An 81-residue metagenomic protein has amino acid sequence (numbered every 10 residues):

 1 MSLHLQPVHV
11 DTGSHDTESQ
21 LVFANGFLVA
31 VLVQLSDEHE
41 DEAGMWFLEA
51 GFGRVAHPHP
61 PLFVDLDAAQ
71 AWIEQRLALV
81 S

Functional and structural regions predicted by a protein language model:
M1-F27: Negatively charged, low-complexity tracts enriched in Asp/Glu with abundant Ser/Thr
M1-L3, L77-S81: Short intrinsically disordered terminal tails
H9-D11, A56, S81: N-terminal non-cleavable signal-anchor helices
D16, E38-M45, L66-L77: Short, surface-exposed linear segments at secondary-structure transitions and domain or protein termini
V33-P58: Short aromatic-glycine-(Arg/Gly/Cys) micro-motifs in beta-strand/loop hairpins
G51-A68, R76: A short, exposed loop/beta-hairpin motif centered on an aromatic-Gly-Thr core
